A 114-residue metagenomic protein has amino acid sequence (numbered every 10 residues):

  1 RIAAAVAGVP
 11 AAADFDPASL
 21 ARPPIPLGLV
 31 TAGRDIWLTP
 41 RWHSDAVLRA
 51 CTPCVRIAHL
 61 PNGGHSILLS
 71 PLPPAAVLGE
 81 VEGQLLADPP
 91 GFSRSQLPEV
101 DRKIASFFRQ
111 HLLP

Functional and structural regions predicted by a protein language model:
R1-R22: Primarily recognizes the serine-hydrolase "nucleophile elbow" in alpha/beta-hydrolase and SGNH/GDSL folds
A5, I57, F108: Divalent metal-coordination and catalytic microenvironments
D14-A18, L29, L112-P114: Conserved, well-structured beta-alpha core segment at the onset of a catalytic domain
F15, F92, F107-F108: Phenylalanine-focused residue identity feature
R22-I25, L29-R94: Active-site-adjacent alpha-helix of alpha/beta-hydrolase-fold enzymes
E99-P114: C-terminal alpha-helix
